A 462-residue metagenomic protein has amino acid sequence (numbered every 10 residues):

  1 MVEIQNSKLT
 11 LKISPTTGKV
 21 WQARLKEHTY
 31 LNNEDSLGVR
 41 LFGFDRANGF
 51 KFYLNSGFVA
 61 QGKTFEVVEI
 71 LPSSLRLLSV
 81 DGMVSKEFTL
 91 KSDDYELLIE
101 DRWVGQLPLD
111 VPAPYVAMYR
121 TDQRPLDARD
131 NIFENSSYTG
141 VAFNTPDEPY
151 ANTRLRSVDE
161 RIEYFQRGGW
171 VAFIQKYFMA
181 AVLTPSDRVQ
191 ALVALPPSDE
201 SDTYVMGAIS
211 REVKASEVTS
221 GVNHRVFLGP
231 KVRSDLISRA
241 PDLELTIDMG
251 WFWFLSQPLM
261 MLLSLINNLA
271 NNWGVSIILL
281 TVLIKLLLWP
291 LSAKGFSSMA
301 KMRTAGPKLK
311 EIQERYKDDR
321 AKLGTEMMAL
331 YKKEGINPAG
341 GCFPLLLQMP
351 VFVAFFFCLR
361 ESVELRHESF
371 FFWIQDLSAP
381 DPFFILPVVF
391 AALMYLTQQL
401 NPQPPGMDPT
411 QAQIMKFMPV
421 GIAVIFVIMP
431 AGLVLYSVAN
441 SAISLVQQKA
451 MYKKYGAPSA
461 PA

Functional and structural regions predicted by a protein language model:
E3-T246: Soluble non-transmembrane domains of integral membrane proteins
I13, D101, V116-N135, I174 (+3 more regions): Helix-loop-helix
